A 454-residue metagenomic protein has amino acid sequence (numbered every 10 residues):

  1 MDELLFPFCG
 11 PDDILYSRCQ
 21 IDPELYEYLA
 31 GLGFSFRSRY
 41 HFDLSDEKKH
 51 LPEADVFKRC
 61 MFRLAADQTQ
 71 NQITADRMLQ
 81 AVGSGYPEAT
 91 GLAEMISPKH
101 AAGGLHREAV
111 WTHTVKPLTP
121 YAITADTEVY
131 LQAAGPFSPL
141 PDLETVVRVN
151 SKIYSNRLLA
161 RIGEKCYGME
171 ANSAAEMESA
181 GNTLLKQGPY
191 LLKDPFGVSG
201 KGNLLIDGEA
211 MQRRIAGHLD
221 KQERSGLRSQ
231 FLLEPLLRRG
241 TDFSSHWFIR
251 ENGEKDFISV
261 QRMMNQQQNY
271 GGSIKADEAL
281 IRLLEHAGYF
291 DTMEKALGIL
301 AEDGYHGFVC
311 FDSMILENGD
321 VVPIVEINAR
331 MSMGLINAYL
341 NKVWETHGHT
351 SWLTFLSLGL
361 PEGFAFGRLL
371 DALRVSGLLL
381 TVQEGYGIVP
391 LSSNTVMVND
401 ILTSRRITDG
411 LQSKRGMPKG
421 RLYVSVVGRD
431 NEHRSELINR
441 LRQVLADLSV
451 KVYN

Functional and structural regions predicted by a protein language model:
D2-G10: Histidine-anchored nucleotide/phosphate-binding helix
L4, S17-S179, T183: Conserved N-proximal alpha/beta basic substrate-recognition cap immediately N-terminal to, or forming the N-lobe
L159, L184-L205, E223-R239, F311 (+1 more regions): ATP-grasp fold ATP-binding core
G168, Y190-I215, F243-S244, Q267-L280: Glycine-rich phosphate-binding loop of ATP-grasp-fold ATP-dependent ligases
R214-N265, I315-P323: Phosphate-binding site of ATP-dependent enzymes
G240, W247-L297, G304, N328-F355: ATP-dependent carboxylate/phosphate-activation module, predominantly the ATP-grasp catalytic core and closely related
N269-N318, G359, F364-G385: A long amphipathic alpha-helix within ATP-dependent nucleotide-binding catalytic cores
T346-N454: Peripheral (often C-terminal) accessory segments that flank ATP-dependent C-N-forming ligase machineries
